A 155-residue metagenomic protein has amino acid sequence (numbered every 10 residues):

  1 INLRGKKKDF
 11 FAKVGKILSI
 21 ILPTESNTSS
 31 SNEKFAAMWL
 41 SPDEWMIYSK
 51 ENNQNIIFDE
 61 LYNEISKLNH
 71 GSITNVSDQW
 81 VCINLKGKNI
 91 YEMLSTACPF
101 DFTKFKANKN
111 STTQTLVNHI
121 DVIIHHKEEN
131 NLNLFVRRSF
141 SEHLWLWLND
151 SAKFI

Functional and structural regions predicted by a protein language model:
I1-I155: Basic, glycine/lysine-rich polyanion-binding surfaces/domains
